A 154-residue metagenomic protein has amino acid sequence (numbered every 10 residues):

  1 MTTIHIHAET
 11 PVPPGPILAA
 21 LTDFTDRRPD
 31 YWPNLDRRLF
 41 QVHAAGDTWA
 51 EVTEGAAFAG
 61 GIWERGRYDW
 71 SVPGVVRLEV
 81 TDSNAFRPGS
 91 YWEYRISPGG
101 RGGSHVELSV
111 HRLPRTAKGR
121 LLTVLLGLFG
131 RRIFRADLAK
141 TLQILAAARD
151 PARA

Functional and structural regions predicted by a protein language model:
M1, A45, G61, R87-G89 (+1 more regions): Short coil/turn motifs at beta-sheet boundaries
M1-D47: Hydrophobic ligand-binding cavity/cleft-lining segments
M1-H7, W63, V75, Y91 (+1 more regions): Intrinsic-disorder/low-complexity, polar/charged segments enriched in Ser/Thr/Lys/Arg/Asp/Glu/Gln
P11-G15, A44-G46, D69-G74, R95-H105: A short, structured loop/turn motif at beta-sheet edges
P16-L18, P29, I62-W63, P88 (+1 more regions): Short acidic, gly/pro-rich beta-turn/loop elements at beta-sheet edges and active-site/ligand-binding grooves
T22-T25, G130, F134, L138-D150: Short amphipathic alpha-helical signal-transduction/dimerization elements
P29, R38-A85, K140-A154: Glycine-rich portal/gate segments that line the openings of hydrophobic small-molecule binding cavities
E79-A136: Beta-strand/loop substructures that line and gate deep hydrophobic ligand-binding cavities in soluble
